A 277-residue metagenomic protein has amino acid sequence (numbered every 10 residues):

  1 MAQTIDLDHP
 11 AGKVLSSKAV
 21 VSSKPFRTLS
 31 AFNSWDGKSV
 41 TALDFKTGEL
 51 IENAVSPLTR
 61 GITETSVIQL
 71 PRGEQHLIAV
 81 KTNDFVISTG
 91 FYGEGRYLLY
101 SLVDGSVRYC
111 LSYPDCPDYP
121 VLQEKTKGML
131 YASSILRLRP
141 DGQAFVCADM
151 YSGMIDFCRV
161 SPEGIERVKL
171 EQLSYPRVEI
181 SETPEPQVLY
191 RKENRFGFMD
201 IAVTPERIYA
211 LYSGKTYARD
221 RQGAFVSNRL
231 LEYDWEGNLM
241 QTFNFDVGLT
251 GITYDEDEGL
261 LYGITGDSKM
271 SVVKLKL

Functional and structural regions predicted by a protein language model:
A2-P25, T63-R72, S106-Y131, E166-E193 (+1 more regions): Surface-exposed loop and turn segments in beta-propeller and other repeat-based domains that flank or scaffold
S22-D36, H76-N83, T126-Q143, A148-D149 (+2 more regions): Structural signature of eukaryotic scaffold interfaces centered on beta-propeller domains
V40, F85-V86, F145, I208 (+1 more regions): Hydrophobic beta-strand positions that form the internal "hydrophobic ladder" of WD40/Gbeta-like beta-propeller blades
D44-T89, G95, C116: Asp-box/WD-like beta-propeller blade repeats and closely related beta-sheet repeat scaffolds
T47-E49, F91-R96, Y151-M154, K215-R219 (+1 more regions): Short glycine/acidic-enriched loop and turn motifs that connect beta-strands
E52-P57, Y97-D104, G223-L239, K276-L277: Beta-propeller blade signature
Y190-E232: Loop/turn-rich, solvent-exposed surfaces of beta-rich toroidal or solenoidal domains
T253, G259-L277: Blade-level signature of beta-propeller repeat domains, shared across WD40, Kelch, NHL, RCC1 and BNR/Asp-box propellers
